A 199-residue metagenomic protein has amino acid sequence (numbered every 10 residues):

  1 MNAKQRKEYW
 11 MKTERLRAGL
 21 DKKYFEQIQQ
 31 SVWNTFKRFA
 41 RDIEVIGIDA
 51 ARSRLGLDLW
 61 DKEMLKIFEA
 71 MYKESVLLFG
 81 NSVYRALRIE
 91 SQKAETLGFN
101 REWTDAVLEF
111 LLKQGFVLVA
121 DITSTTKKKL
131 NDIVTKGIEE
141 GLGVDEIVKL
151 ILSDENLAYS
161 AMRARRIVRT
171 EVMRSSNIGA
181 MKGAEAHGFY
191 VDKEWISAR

Functional and structural regions predicted by a protein language model:
M1-A158: N-terminal leader/targeting and assembly helices and adjacent pre-domain segments
Y159-R199: Acidic, glycine-rich two-metal-ion catalytic cores of nucleic acid-processing enzymes
